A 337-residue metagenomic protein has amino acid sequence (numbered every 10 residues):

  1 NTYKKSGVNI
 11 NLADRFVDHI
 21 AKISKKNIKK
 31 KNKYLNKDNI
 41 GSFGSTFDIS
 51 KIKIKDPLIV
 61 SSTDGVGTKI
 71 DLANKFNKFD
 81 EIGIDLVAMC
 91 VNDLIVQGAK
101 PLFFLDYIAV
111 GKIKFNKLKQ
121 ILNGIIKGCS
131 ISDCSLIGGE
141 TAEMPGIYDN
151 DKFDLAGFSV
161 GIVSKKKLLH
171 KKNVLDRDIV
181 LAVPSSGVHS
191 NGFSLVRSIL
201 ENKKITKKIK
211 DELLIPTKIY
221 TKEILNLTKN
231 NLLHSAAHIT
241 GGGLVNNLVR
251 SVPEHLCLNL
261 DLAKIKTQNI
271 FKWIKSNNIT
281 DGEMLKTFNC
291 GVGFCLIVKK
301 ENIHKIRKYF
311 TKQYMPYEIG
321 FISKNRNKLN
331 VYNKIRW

Functional and structural regions predicted by a protein language model:
N1-G7, F16, K22, K117 (+4 more regions): Glycine-/charge-enriched secondary-structure boundary and capping motifs
N1-I95, D133, P145-G146, L175 (+1 more regions): N-terminal glycine-rich phosphate/pyrophosphate-binding loops that anchor nucleotide-derived ligands and cofactors
N1-T2, G67-A73, L102-A109, E201 (+1 more regions): A short small-residue
K26, D93-V96, V110, C134 (+2 more regions): Conserved helix-loop functional segments at active or binding sites
G41, T46-S50, V66-G67, N77 (+5 more regions): Glycine-rich anion-binding loops of enzyme active sites
P57, D178, G291-F294: Short, surface-exposed beta-edge/turn micro-motifs
G98-K100, L195, L232, M315: Short loop/turn motifs at secondary-structure junctions
F193-K203: Short, compositionally biased
